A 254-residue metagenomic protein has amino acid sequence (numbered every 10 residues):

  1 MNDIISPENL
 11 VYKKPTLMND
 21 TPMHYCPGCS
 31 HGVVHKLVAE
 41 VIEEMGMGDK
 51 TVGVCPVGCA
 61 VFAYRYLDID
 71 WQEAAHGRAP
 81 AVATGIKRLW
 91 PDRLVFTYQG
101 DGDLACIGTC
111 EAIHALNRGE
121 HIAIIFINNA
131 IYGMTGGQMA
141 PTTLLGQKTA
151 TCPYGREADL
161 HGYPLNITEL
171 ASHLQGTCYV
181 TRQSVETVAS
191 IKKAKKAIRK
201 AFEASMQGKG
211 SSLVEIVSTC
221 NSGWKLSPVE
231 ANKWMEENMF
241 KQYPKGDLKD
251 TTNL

Functional and structural regions predicted by a protein language model:
M1-A83, K87-F96, Q207: Thiamine diphosphate
M1-V11, P15, D20, M206-L254: Flexible, low-complexity linker and terminal segments
K13, D92, A140-Q207: Conserved thiamine diphosphate
V57-C59, N129-I131, T187, I216-G223: Glycine-rich beta-alpha junction loops
V57-G133, K196-K200: Thiamine diphosphate
I69-Q72, A115, A140-L144, E230-K233: Short, hinge-like loop/turn segments at secondary-structure boundaries
T109-H114, M134-K148: Active-site-proximal loop->helix
